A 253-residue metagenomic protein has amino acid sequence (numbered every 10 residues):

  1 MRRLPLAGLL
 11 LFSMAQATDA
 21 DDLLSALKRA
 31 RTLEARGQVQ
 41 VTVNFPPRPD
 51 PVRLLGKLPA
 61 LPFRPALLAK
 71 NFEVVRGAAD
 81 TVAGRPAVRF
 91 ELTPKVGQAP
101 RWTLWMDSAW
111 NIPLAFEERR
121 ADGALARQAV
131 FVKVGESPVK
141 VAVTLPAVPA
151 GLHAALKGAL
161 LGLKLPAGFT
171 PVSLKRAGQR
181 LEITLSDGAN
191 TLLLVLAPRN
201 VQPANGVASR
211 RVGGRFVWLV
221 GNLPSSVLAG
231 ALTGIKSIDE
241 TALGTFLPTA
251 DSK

Functional and structural regions predicted by a protein language model:
M1-R3, G8-P51, A79, P203-K253: N-terminal leader/targeting segments and the immediate start of mature chains
A20-L23, G77, V82, K175 (+2 more regions): Intrinsically disordered terminal and processing segments
L33-R36, G84-E91, I112-A115, G168-S173 (+1 more regions): Short, hydrophobic/aromatic-rich segments at coil-to-beta transitions
N44-A69, V143-S237: Short, solvent-exposed recognition patches
L61-Q98: Intrinsically disordered, low-complexity linker/loop segments enriched in Gly/Pro and charged/polar residues
E73, A79, R85, R119-V134 (+3 more regions): Acidic, serine/threonine-rich low-complexity disordered tracts
A83-P146: Gly/Pro-enriched, hydrophobic low-complexity segments that function as extracytoplasmic propeptides/linkers
S137-L156, T241-K253: Short, gly/Ser/Thr-rich active-site loops of penicillin-recognizing serine hydrolases
